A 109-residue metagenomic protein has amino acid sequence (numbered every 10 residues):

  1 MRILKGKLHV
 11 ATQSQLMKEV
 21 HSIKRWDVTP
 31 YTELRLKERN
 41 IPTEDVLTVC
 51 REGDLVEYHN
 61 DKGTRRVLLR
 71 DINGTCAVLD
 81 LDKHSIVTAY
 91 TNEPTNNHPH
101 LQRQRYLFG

Functional and structural regions predicted by a protein language model:
M1-G109: Ribonuclease/tRNase effector modules and their secretory precursors
